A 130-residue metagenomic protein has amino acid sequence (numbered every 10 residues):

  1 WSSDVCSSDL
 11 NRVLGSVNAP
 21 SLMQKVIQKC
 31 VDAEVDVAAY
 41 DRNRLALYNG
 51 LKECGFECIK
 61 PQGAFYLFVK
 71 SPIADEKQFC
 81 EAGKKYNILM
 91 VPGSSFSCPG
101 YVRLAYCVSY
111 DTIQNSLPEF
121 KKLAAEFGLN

Functional and structural regions predicted by a protein language model:
S3-N130: PLP-dependent class I/II
